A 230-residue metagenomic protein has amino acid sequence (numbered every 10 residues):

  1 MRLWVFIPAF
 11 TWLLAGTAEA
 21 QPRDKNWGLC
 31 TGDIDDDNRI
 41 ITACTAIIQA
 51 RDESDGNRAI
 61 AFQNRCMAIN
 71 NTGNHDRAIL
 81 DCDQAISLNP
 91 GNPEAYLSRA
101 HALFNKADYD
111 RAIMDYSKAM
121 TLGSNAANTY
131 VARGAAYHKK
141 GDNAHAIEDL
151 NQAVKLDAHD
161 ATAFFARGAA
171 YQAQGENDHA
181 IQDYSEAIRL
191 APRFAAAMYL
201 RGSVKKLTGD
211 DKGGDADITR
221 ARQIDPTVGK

Functional and structural regions predicted by a protein language model:
R2-K230: Alpha-helical tetratricopeptide repeat
